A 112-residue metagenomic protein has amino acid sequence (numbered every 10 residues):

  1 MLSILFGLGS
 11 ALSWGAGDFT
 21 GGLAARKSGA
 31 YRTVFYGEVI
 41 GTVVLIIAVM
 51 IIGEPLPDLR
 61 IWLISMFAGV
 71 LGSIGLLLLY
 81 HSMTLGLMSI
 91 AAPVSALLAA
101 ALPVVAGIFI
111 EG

Functional and structural regions predicted by a protein language model:
M1-R32, I74: Glycine-/small-residue-enriched transmembrane alpha-helix faces in small-molecule transporters and effluxers
S3-S10, Y36, I46-M50, P55-L78 (+1 more regions): Loop-to-transmembrane-helix transition segments
G15, V39-I46, A101: Small-residue-rich packing faces within the transmembrane alpha-helices of Major Facilitator Superfamily
F19, L77, V104-V105: Residue-level hotspots within transmembrane alpha-helices of multi-pass secondary transporters
G22, Y80, G107-I108: Small-residue-mediated transmembrane helix hinge/kink sites in multi-pass secondary transporters
R26-T33, L78-V94: Structural motif at transmembrane-helix junctions in multi-pass transporters
E38, S89-A100: Small-residue-rich transmembrane alpha-helices and their cytosolic helix-loop interfaces in multi-pass secondary
G53, A100-G112: C-terminal transmembrane-helix exit sites in multi-pass transporters
